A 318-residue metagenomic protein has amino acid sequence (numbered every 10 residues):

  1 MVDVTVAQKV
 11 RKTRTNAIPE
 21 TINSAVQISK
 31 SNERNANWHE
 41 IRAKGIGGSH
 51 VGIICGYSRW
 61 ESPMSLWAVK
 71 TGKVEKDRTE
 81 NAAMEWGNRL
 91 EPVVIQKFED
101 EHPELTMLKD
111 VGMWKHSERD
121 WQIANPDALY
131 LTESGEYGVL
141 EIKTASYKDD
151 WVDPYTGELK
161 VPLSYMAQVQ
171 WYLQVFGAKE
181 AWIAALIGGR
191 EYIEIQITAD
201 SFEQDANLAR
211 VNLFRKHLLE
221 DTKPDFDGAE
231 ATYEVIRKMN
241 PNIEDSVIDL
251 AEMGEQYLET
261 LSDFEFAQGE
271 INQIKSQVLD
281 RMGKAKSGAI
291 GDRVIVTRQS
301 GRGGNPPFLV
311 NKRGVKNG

Functional and structural regions predicted by a protein language model:
M1-G318: Accessory terminal regions of nucleic-acid processing enzymes
